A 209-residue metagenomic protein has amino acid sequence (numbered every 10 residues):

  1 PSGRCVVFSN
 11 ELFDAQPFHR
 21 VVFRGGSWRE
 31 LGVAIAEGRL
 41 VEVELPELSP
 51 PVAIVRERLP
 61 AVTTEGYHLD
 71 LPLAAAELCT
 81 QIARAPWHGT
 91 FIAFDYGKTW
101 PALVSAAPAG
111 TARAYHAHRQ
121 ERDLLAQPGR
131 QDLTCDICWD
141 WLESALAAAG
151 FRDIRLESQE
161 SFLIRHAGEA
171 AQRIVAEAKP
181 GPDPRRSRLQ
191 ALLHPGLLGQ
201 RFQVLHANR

Functional and structural regions predicted by a protein language model:
P1-S2: S-adenosyl-L-methionine
V6-R56, A106-H116: A mobile, often basic/glycine-rich helix-loop segment that functions as the active-site lid/recognition loop
A53-R209: Long, Lys/Arg- and hydrophobic-enriched amphipathic alpha-helices
